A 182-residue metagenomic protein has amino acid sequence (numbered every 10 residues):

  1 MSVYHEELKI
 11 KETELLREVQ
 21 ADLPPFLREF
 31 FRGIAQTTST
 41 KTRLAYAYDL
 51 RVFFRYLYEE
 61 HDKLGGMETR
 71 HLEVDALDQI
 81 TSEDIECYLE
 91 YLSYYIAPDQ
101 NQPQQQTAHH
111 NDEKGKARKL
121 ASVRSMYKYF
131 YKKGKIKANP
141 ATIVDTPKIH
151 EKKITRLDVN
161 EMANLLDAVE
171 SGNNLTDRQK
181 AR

Functional and structural regions predicted by a protein language model:
M1-R182: Conserved catalytic core of the tyrosine transesterase superfamily
